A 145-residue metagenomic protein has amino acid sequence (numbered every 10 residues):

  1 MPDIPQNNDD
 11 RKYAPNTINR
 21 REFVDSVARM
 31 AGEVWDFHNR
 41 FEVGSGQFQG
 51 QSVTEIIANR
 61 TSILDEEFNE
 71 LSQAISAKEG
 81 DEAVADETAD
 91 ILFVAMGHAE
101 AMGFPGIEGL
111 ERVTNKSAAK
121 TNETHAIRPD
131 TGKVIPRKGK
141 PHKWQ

Functional and structural regions predicted by a protein language model:
P2-Q145: Flexible "arm" and connector segments at domain edges
